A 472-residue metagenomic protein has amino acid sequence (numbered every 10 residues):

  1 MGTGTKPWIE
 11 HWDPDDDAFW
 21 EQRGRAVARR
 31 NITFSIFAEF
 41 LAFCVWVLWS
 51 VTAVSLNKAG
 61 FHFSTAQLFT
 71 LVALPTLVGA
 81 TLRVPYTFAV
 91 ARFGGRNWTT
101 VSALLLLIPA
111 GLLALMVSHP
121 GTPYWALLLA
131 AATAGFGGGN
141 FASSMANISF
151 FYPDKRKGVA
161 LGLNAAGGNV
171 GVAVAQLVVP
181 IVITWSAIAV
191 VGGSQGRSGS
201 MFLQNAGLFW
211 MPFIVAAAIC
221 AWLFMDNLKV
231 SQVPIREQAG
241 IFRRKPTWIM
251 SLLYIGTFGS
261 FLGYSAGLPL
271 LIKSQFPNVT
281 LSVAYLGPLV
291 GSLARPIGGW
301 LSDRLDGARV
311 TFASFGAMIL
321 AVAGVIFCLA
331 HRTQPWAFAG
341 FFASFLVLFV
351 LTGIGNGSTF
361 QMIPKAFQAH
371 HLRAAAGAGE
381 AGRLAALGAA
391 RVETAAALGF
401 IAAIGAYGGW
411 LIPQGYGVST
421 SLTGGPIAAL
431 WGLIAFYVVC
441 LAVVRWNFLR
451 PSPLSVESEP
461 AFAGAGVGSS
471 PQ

Functional and structural regions predicted by a protein language model:
R30-F61, Y264-P269, I412: Extracytoplasmic
W49-V54, R244-P296, G353-N356, F360-Q361 (+1 more regions): Extracytoplasmic gate region of multi-pass secondary transporters
T70-F88, Y285-G298: Central cavity-lining transmembrane alpha-helices of secondary-active solute carriers, predominantly the Major
T81-Y124: Conserved MFS/SLC helix-loop-helix module at the cytosolic interface between two early adjacent transmembrane helices
L104-P120, G316-P335: C-terminal ends and interior cores of transmembrane alpha-helices in multi-pass membrane transporters/permeases
P109, P123-G139, W336-N356: Hydrophobic core of transmembrane alpha-helices in multi-pass small-molecule transporters, especially MFS/SLC-type
G138, G158-T184, L398-I412: Glycine-rich segments within core transmembrane alpha-helices of 12-TM secondary carriers
T184, I188, F209-S231, L441-N447: C-terminal membrane-cytosol helix-exit motif in multi-pass small-molecule transporters
